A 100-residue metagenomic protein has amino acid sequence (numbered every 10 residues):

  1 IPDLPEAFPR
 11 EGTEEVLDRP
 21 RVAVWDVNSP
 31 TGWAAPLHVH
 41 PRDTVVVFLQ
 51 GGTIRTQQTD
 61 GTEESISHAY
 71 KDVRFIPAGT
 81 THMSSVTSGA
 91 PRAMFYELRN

Functional and structural regions predicted by a protein language model:
I1-D3: Short, structured interface segments
A7-L37, R42-V46: A short glycine-rich, His/Asp/Glu-containing loop-to-beta-strand
V24-D26, I54-Q57, A93-F95: Short hydrophobic/aromatic-rich beta-strand segments that constitute the beta-sheet cores of beta-sandwich/beta-barrel
V27, A35-H40, Q57, S65-I66 (+1 more regions): Short histidine-centered beta-strand/loop micro-motifs that create catalytic or ligand/metal-coordination sites
H40-D60: Glycine- and acidic-residue-biased ligand/ion/polar-headgroup-sensing regions
D60-G79: Short acidic-glycine-tyrosine-enriched beta hairpin
P77-N100: Ligand-binding loop in jelly-roll beta-barrel domains
